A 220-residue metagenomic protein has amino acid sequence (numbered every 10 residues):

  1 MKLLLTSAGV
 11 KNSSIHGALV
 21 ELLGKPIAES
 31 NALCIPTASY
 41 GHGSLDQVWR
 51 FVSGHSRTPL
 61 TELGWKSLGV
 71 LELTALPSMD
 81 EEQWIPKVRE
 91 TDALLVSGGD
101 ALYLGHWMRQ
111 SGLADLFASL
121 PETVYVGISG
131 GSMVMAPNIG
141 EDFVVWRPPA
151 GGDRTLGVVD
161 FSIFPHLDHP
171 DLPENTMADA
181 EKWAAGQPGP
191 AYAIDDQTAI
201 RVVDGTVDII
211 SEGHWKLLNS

Functional and structural regions predicted by a protein language model:
M1-A28, A38-F51, G140-S220: C-terminal and late-domain segments of enzyme folds
M1-A93, S97: N-terminal beta1-alpha1 cap of cysteine-dependent amidohydrolase-like domains
V20, R57, W84-I85, L113-A118 (+1 more regions): Short amphipathic alpha-helical segments and helix-helix/interface helices
A32, L94, S129, I163 (+1 more regions): A residue-level signal for conserved active-site and pocket-lining positions in enzyme catalytic cores
V70, V126-I128, Y192-I194: A structural signal for short, well-ordered beta-strand segments and their strand-loop junctions that often border
D92, P121-E122, P188: Residue-level detector of structured alpha->beta connecting loops
S97-L172: Class I SAM-dependent methyltransferase SAM-binding "motif I" and its flanking Rossmann-like core
